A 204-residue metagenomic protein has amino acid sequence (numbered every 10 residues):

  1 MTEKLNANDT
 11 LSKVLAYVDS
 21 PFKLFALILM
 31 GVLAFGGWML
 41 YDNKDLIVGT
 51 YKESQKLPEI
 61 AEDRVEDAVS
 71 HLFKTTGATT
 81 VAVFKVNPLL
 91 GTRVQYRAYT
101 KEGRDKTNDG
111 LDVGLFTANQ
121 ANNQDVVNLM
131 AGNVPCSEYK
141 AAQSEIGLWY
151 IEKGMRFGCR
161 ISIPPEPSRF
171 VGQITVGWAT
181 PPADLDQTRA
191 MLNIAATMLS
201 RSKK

Functional and structural regions predicted by a protein language model:
M1-Y17, A179, I194-K204: Non-catalytic regulatory/interaction regions at protein termini and inter-domain linkers
E3-R104: Intrinsically disordered, low-complexity terminal regulatory regions
I47-E53, E62, E66, G172-K204: Juxtadomain coupling helices with adjacent low-complexity linkers
V86, P164, V176-A179: Active-site-proximal beta-strand/loop segments in catalytic clefts of secreted hydrolases
L89-V94, K106-L111, E166-F170: Short, solvent-exposed loop/turn segments that connect beta-strands within catalytic domains and beta-strand-rich
Y99-K153: Regulatory sensory and allosteric helical modules in signal-transduction proteins and certain transcription factors
F157-P165: A short, aliphatic-rich beta-strand micro-motif
